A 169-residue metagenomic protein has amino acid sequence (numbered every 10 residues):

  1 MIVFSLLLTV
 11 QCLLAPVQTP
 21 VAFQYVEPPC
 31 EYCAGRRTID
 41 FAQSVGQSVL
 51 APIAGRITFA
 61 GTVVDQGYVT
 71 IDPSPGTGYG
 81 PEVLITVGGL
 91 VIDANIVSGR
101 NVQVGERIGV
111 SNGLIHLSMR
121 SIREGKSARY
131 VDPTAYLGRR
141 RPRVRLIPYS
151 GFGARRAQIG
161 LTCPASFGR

Functional and structural regions predicted by a protein language model:
I2-L13: Hydrophobic alpha-helical targeting segments used for export or membrane insertion
L13, A42, V97-Q103, N112-G113 (+1 more regions): Acidic, glycine-rich catalytic/binding loops that coordinate metals and/or anionic ligands
P20-P52: Short glycine/threonine/proline-enriched tight-turn/helix- or strand-capping micro-motif at secondary-structure
Q43-V45, L90-I96: Short, solvent-exposed loop/turn positions at domain surfaces that link secondary-structure elements or cap domain
S48-T58, N95-S111: Short, well-structured beta-strand-loop connectors
A51-I92, G113-S118: Zn2+-dependent peptidoglycan hydrolase active-site motif and core
